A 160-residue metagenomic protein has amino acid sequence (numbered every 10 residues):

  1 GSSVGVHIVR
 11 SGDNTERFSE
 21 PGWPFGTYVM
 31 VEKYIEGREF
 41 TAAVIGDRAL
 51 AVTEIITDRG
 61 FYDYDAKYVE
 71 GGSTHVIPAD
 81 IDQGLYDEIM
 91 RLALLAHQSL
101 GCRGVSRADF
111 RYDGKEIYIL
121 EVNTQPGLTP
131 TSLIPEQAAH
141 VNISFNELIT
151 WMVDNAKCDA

Functional and structural regions predicted by a protein language model:
G1, G37, Q125-P126: Glycine-/small-residue-rich active-site loops that bind phosphorylated ligands and cofactors
G1-V9, F18: Phosphate/diphosphate-binding glycine-rich loops and adjacent basic-rich segments that engage nucleotide
G5-V6, E39-V44, C158-D159: Short, solvent-exposed polar/charged micro-motifs at secondary-structure junctions
I8, E54, V122-T124: Short clusters of small/polar residues that mark proteolytic maturation junctions
R10-S11, S144: Alpha-helix N-cap recognition
S11-E88, I117-Y118: Phosphate-binding site of ATP-dependent enzymes
D82-A160: ATP-dependent carboxylate activation and anion-phosphoryl transfer catalytic cores that bind Mg-ATP to form
